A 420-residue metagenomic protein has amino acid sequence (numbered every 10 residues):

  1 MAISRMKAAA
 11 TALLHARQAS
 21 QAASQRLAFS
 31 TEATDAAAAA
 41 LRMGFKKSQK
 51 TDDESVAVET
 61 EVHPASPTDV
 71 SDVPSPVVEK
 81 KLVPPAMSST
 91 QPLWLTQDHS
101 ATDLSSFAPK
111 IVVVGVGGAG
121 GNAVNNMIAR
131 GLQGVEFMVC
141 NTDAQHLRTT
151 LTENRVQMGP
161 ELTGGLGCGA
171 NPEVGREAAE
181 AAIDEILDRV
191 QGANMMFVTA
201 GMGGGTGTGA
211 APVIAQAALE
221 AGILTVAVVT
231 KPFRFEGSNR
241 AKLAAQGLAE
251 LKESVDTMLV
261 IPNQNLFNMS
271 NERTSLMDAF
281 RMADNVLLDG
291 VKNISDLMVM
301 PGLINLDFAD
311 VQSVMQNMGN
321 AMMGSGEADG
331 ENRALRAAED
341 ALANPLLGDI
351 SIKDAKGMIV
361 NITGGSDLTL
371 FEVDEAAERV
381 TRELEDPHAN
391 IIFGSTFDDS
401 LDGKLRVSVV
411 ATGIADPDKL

Functional and structural regions predicted by a protein language model:
I3-R17, R26-L420: Tubulin/FtsZ superfamily GTPase core signature
Q21: Extended basic-aromatic, gly/pro-enriched interface segments that bind polyanionic ligands
